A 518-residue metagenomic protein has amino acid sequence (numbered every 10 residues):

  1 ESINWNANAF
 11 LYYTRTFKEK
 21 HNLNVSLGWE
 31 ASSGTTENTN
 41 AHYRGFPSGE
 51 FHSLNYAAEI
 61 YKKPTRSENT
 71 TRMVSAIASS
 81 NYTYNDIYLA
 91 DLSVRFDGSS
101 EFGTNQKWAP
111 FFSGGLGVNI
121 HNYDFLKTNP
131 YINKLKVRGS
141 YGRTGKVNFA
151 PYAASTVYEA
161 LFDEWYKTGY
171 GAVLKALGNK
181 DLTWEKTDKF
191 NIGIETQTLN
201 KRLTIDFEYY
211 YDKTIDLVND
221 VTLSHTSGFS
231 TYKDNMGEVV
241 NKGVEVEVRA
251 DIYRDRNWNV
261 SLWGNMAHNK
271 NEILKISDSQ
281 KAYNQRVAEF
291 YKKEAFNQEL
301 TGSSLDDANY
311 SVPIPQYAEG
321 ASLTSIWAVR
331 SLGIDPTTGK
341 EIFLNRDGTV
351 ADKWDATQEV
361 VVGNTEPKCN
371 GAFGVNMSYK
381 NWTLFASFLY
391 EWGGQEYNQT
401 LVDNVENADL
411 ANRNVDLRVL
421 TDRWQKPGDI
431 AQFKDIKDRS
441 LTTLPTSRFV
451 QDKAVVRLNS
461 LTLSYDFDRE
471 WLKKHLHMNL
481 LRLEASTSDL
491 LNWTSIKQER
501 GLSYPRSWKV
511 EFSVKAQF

Functional and structural regions predicted by a protein language model:
E1-E299, P445-F518: Extracellular/periplasmic, surface-exposed regions of secreted and cell-surface proteins
S99, S325, P336, E391-L483 (+1 more regions): Extracytoplasmic gating/loop element in the C-terminal half of outer-membrane beta-barrel translocons and assembly
L174-K175, A356, P367-K368: Flexible glycine/proline-enriched surface loops and loop-helix/loop-strand junctions
K233-V240, N284, A288-Y291, G320-L323 (+4 more regions): C-terminal extracellular loops and terminal segments of Gram-negative outer membrane beta-barrel proteins
D234, D251-T365: Conserved small-residue
I273, N364-N398: Glycine-rich, aromatic-lined ligand/substrate-binding cores of catalytic and carbohydrate-binding domains
Y310, K380, E406: Phosphate-sensing "switch" segment of ASCE/P-loop ATPases
A356-Q358, N370, T442-S447: Short, flexible active-site loops
